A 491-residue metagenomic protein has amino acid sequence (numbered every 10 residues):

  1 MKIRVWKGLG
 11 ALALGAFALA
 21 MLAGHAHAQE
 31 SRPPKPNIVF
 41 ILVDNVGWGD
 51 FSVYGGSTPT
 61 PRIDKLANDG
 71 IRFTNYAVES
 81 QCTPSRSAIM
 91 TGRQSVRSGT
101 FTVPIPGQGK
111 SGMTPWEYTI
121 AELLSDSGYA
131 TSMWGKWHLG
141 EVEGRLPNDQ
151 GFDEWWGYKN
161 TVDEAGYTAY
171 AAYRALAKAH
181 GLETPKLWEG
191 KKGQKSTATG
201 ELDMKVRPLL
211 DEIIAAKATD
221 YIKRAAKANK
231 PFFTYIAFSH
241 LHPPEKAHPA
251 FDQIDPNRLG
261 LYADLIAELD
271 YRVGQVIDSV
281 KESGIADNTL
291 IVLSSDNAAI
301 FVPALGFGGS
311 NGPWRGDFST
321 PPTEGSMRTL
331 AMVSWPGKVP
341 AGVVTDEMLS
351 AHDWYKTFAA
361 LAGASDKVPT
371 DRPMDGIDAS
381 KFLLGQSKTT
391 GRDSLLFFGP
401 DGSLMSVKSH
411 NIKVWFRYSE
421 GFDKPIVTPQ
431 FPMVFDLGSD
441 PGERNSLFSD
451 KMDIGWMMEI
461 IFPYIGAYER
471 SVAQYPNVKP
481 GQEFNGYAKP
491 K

Functional and structural regions predicted by a protein language model:
M1-W6: N-terminal secretory signal peptides that target proteins for export/translocation
L9-L12, A16-F17, A26-P432, L437 (+1 more regions): Formylglycine-dependent sulfatase
